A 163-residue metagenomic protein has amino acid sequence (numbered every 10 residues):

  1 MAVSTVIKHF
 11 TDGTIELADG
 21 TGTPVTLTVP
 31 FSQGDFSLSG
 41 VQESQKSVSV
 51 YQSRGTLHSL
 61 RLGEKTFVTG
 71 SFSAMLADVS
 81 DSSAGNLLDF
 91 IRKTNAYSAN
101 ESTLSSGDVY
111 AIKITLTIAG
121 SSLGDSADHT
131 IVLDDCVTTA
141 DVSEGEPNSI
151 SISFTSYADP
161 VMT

Functional and structural regions predicted by a protein language model:
M1-T163: Signature of extracytoplasmic/envelope-associated structural regions
